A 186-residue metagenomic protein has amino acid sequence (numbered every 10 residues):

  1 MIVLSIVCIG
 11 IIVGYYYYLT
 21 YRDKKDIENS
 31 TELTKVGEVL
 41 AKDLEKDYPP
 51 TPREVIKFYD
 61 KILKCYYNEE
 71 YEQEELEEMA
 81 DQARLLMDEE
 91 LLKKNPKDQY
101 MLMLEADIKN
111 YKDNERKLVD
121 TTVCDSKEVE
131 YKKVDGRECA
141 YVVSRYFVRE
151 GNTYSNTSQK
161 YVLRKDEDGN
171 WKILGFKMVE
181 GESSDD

Functional and structural regions predicted by a protein language model:
M1-G37: Amphipathic, hydrophobic N-terminal targeting peptides for secretion and organelle import
I2-V3, D81-L86, S158: Short, charged low-complexity linear motifs
I12-Y18, V39-L40, K93-Y100, E115-D120 (+1 more regions): Short low-complexity stretches enriched in small and charged residues
K24-T34, Y154-D186: Short beta-strand edge/turn micro-motifs at domain boundaries
T34-E115: Core segments of small alpha/beta cavity-forming domains
V55, A140, T157-Q159: Hydrophobic core residues within well-ordered beta-strands of beta-rich domains
Y100, D135, S144-V148, Y161 (+1 more regions): A mature extracytoplasmic/lumenal domain signature
L104-E150: Surface-exposed, charged secondary-structure patches
